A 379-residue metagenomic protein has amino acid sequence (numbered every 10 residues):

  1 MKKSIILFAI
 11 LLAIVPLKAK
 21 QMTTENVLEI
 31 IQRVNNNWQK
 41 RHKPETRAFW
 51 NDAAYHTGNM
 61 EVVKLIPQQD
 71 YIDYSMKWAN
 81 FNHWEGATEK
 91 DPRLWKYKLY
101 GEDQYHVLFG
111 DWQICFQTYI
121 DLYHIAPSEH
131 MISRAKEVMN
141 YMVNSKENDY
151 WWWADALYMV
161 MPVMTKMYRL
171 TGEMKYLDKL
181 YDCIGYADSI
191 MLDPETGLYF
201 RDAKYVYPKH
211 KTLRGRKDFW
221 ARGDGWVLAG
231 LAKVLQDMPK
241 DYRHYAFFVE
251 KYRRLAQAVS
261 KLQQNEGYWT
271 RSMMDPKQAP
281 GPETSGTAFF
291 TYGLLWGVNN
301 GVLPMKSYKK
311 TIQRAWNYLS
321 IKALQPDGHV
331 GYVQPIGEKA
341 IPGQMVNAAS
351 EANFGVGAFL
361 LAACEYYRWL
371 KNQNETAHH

Functional and structural regions predicted by a protein language model:
M1-M22: Bacterial Sec-dependent N-terminal signal peptides
L7, T23-I30, V34-A53, E61-G110 (+5 more regions): CBM-like carbohydrate-recognition segments
T24-R47, Y55-T57, G86, L99 (+8 more regions): His/Met- and acidic-residue-enriched segments that coordinate or traffic transition-metal cofactors and support
T46-H56, F109-F116, A154-M161, G225-L228 (+1 more regions): Start-of-helix signal in alpha-solenoid helical-repeat scaffolds, especially tetratricopeptide repeats
G58, L65, T118, I125 (+10 more regions): Core register positions within helices of long alpha-helical scaffolds
E129-M164: Asp-box/WD-like beta-propeller blade repeats and closely related beta-sheet repeat scaffolds
T165-M273, P280-T291, L303-P335, S350 (+1 more regions): Extended ligand-binding clefts on enzyme/binding-domain cores
